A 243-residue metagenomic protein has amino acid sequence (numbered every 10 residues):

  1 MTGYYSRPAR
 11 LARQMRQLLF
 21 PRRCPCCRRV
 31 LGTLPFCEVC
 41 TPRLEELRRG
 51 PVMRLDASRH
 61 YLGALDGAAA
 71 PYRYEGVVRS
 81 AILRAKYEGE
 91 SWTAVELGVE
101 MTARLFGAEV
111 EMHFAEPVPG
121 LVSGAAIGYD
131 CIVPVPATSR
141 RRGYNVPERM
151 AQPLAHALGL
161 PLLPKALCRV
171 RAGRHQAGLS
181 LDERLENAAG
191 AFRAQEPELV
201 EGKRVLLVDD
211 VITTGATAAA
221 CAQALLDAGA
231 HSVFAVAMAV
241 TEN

Functional and structural regions predicted by a protein language model:
M1-D209, T213-N243: Glycine-rich phosphate/pyrophosphate-handling loop used in enzymes and phosphotransfer proteins
